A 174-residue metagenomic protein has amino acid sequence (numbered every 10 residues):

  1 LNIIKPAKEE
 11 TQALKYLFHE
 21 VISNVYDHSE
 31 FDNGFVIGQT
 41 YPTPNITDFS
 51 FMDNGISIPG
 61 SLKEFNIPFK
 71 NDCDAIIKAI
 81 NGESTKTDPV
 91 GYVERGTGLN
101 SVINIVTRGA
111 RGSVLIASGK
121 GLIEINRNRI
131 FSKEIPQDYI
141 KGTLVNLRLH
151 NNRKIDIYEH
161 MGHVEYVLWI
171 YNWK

Functional and structural regions predicted by a protein language model:
L1-E9: Intrinsically disordered, low-complexity linker/loop segments enriched in Gly/Pro and charged/polar residues
N2, S23, D27, F31 (+2 more regions): Conserved helix-loop functional segments at active or binding sites
K8-T43, N100-N104, R108: Conserved ATP-binding N-box helix of the HATPase_c
N45-F49, T143: Short beta-strand element(s) in the Bergerat
D53: Acidic ATP/Mg2+-coordinating residue in the GHKL
S57-N71: A short glycine-centered beta->alpha linker in the GHKL/HATPase_c
N66-K70, N81-K174: Flexible, glycine-/charge-rich segments associated with ATP-binding catalytic modules
D74-K78: ATPase catalytic-site recognition across NTP-hydrolyzing enzymes
